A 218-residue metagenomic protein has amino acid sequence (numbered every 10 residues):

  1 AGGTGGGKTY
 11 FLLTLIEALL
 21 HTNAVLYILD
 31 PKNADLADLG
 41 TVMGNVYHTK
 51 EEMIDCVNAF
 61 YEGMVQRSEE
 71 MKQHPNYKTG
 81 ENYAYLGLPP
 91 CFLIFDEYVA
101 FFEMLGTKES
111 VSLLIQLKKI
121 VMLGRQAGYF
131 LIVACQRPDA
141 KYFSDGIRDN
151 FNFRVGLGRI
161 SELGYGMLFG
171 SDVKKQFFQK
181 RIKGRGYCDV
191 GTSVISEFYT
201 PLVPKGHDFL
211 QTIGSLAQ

Functional and structural regions predicted by a protein language model:
A1-K72, C91-F92, V99-I160, F169 (+3 more regions): P-loop NTPase catalytic phosphate-binding loop
E69-P90: Short helix/loop segment immediately N-terminal to the Walker
S193-E197: Short, mixed charged/polar active-site loops that provide acid/base catalysis or chelate metal/phosphate cofactors
